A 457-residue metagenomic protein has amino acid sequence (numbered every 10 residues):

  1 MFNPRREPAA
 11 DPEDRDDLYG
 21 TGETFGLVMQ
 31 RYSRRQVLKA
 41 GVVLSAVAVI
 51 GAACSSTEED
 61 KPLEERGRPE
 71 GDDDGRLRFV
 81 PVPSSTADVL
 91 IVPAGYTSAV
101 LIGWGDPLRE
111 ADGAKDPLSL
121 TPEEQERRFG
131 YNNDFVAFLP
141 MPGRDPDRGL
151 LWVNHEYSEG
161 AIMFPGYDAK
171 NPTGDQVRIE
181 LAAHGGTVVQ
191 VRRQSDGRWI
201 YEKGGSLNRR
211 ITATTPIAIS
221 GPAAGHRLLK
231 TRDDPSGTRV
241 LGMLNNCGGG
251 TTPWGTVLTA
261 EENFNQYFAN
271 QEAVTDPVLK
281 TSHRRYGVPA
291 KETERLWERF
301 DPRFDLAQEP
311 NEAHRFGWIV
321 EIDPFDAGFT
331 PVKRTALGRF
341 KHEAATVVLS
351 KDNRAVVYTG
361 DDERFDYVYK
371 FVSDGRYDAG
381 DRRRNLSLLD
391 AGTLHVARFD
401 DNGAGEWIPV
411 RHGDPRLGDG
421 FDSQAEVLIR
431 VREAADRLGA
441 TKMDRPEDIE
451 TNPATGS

Functional and structural regions predicted by a protein language model:
M1-Y32: N-terminal secretory signal peptides
Q30, Q36-S56: N-terminal export signals
V89-G103, A111-E124, D196-G237, I322-R339 (+1 more regions): Blade-edge beta-strand/turn elements of extracellular beta-propeller and related beta-sheet repeat scaffolds
N132, N245, R315, K341 (+1 more regions): Beta-rich catalytic cores
G174-E180, G197-R210, D366-A434, L438: Beta-propeller fold recognition
G174-T215, N246, G250-F304: Carboxylate/His-rich catalytic cores and anion/metal-binding grooves
H184-V191, R315-P324, V372: Beta-propeller blade signature
